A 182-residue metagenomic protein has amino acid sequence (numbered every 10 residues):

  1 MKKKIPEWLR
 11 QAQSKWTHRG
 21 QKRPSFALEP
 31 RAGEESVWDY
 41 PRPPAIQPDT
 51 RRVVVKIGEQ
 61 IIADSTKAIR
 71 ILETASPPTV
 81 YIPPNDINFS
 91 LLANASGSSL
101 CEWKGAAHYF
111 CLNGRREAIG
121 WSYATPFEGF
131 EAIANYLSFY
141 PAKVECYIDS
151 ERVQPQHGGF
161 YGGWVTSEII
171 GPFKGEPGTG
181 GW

Functional and structural regions predicted by a protein language model:
M1-W182: Terminal leader/tail segments of proteins
